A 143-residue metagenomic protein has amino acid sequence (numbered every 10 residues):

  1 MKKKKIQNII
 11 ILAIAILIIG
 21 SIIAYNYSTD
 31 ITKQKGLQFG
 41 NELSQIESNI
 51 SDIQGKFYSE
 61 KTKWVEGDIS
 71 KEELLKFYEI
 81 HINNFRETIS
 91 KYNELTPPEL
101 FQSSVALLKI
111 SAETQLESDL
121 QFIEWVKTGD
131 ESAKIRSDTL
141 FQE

Functional and structural regions predicted by a protein language model:
M1-I18, I22-N26: N-terminal Sec-pathway targeting helices
M1-K5, D30, S70, D130: Serine/threonine-rich low-complexity intrinsically disordered regions
K2, T32-K35, P97-L100: Juxtamembrane loop-transmembrane helix junctions in multi-pass integral membrane proteins, especially the extracellular
L12, N26, D30, E79-N84: Short, well-ordered helical secondary-structure segments
Y25-Q45: Ser/Thr/Pro/Gly-rich low-complexity linker/stalk segments immediately outside membranes or between
Q38-E143: Alpha-helical segments in soluble extracytoplasmic regions
